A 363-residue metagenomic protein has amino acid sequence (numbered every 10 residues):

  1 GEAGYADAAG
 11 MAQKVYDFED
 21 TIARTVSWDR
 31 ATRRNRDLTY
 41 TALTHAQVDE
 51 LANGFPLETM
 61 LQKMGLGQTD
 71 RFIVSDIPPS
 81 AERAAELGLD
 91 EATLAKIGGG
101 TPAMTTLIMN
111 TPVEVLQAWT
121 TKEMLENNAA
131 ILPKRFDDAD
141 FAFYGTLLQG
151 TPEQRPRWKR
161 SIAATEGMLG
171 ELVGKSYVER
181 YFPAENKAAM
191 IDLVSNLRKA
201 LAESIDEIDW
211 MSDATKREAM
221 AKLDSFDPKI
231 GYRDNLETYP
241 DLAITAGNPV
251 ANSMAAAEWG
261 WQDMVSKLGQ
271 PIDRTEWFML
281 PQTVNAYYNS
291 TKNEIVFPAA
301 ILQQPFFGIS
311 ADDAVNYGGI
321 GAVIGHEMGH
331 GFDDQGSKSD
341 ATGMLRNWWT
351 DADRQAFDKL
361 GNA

Functional and structural regions predicted by a protein language model:
G1-D192, N196: Noncatalytic, helix-rich "gating/capping" subdomain that lines the substrate-entry/channel surface of large enzyme
G4-D7, K14-E19, A23, A184-Q282 (+1 more regions): Contiguous, non-catalytic segments that form substrate-binding/exosite surfaces or channel walls
S27, N235, F307-S310, F332-G336 (+1 more regions): Short, solvent-exposed loop/turn and secondary-structure capping segments
R71-P78, G88, G98-A118, M124 (+1 more regions): Active-site-adjacent "gating/activation" loops or surface patches in catalytic cores
L147, Q154-R155, I162-L169, S176 (+3 more regions): Post-HExxH zinc-binding segment in Zn-dependent metallohydrolases
R157-T165, L169, N186-L197, T215 (+4 more regions): Secondary-structure capping and boundary motifs in well-ordered enzyme cores
M168-G174, S290-Q303, D358-A363: Active-site-adjacent bridging/hinge elements
S212, F297, A314-S337: Active-site recognition of the HExxH zinc-binding catalytic motif
